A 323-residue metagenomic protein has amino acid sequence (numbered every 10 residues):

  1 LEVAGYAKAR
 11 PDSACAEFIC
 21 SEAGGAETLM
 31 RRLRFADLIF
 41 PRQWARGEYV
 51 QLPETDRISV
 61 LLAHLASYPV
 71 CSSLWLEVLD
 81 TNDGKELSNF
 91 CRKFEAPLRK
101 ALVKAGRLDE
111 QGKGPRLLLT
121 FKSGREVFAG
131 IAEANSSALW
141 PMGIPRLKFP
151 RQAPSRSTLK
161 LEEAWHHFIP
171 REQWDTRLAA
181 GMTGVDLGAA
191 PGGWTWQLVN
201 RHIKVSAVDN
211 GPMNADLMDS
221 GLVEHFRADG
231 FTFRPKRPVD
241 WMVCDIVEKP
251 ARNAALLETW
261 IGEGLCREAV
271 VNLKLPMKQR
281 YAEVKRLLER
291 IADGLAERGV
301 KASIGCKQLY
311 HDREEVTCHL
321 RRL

Functional and structural regions predicted by a protein language model:
L1-L323: SAM-dependent transferase fold signal centered on methyltransferase-like domains, encompassing both Class I
